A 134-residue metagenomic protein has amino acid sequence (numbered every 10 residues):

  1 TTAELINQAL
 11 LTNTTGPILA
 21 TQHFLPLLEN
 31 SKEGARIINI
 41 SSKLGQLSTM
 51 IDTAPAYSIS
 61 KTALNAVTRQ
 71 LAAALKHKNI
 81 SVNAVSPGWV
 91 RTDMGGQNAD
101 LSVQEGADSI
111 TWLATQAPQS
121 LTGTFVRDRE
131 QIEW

Functional and structural regions predicted by a protein language model:
T1-L11, T15, E29-H77: Catalytic loop of short-chain dehydrogenase/reductase
A20-F24, L28, V67-T68, L113: Hydrophobic positions on the long internal alpha-helix of Rossmann-like NAD(P)-dependent oxidoreductase domains
Q46-T49, S86-N98: Short beta-loop-alpha junction of Rossmann-like oxidoreductase domains
N65, A72-V90, L121-V126: Conserved Rossmann-fold SDR core element
A84-V85, G96-W134: C-terminal helical subdomain
